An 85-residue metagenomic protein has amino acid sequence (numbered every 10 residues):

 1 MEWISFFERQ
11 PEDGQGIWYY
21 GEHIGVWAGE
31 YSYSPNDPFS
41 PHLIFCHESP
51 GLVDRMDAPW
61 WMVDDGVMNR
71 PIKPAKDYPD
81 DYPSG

Functional and structural regions predicted by a protein language model:
M1-I17: Surface-exposed ligand/attachment interfaces on beta-rich extracellular proteins
E2-S5, V26-W27, S84: Terminus-proximal functional modules
I4, I17-W18, G29-Y31, K76 (+1 more regions): Intrinsically disordered, low-complexity segments enriched in small/polar residues
R9, H23, G66-V67: Short, solvent-exposed coil/turn elements at secondary-structure transition points
G21-V63: Acidic, low-complexity, intrinsically disordered interaction modules
E48-G85: Intrinsically disordered, low-complexity, charged/polar segments
